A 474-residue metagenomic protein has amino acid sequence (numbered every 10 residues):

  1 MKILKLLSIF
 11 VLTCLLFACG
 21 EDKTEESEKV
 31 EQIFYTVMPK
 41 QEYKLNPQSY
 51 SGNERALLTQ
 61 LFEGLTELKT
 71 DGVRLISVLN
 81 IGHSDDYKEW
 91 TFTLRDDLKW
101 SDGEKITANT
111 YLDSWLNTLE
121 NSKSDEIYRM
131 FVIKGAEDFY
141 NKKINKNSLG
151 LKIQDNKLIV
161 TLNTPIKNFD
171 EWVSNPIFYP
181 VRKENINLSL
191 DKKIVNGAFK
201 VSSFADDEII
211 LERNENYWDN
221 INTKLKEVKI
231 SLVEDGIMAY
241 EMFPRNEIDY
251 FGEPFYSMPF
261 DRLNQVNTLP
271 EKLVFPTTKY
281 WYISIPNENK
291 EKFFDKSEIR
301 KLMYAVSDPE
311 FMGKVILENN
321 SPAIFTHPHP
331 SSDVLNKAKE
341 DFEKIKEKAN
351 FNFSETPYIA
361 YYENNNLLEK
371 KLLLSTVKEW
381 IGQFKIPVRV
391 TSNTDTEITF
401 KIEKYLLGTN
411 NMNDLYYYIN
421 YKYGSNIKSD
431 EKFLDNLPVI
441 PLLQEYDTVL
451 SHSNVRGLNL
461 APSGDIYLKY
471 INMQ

Functional and structural regions predicted by a protein language model:
V37-D86, L116, I194: N-terminal lobe/hinge region of extracytoplasmic solute-binding protein
M38-A56, S77-L79, E104, N168-Y179 (+4 more regions): A structural "hinge/loop" feature
I81-I127, F293: Aromatic- and charge-enriched surface segment that lines or borders ligand/interaction sites
I127-K183: Surface-exposed binding/hinge segments that line and control ligand-binding clefts or catalytic entry sites
L162-T223, E227, I237: Gly/Pro-rich hinge or "lid" segments in bacterial periplasmic/extracellular proteins
N185-N187, N216-R262: Ligand-site clamp/hinge motif
E288-D333, I427-V439, L443: Periplasmic-binding protein-like
L317-N352, E363-K370: Structural transition elements
